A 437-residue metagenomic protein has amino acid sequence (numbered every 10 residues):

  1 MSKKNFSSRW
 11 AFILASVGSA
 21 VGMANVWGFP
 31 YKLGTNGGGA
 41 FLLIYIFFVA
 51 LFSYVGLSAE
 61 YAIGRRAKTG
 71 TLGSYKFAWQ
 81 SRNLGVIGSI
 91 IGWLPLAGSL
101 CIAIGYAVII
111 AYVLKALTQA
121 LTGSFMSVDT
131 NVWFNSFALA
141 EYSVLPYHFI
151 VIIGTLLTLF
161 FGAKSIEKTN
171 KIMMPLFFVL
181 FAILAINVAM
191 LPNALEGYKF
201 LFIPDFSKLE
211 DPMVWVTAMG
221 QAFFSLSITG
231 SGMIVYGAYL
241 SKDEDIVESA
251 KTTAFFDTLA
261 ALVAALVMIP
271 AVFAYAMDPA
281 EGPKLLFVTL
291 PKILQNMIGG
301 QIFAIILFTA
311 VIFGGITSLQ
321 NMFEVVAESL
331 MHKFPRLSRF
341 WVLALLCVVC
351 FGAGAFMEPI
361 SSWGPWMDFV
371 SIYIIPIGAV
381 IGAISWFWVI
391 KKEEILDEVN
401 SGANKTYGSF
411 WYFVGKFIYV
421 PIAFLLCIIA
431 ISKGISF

Functional and structural regions predicted by a protein language model:
M1-G28, G56-Y61, R65-A78, R82-I90 (+2 more regions): Membrane-interface "cap" regions at the ends of multi-pass membrane proteins
S2, F6, W10, E167 (+2 more regions): Membrane-embedded translocation segments of transport machinery
K3, I109-L139, Y239-E244, E248 (+3 more regions): Helix-loop-helix connectors at the membrane interface of multi-pass transporters/channels
K3-K4, K32-N36, R66-L94, A107-A163 (+5 more regions): Inter-helical loop and helix-membrane interface segments of multi-pass membrane transporters/permeases
N5, A11-I13, S19, V144-P146 (+5 more regions): Loop-to-transmembrane helix boundary motifs in multi-pass membrane proteins
S8-F48, L159, S231-G232, G237 (+5 more regions): Transmembrane helix-boundary motif of multi-pass solute transporters/channels
Y31-Y45, A62-G70, S165-M173, E248 (+6 more regions): Transmembrane helix-loop boundary segments of multi-pass membrane transporters
I91-L96, A140, F323, A327 (+3 more regions): C-terminal membrane-solvent junction of multi-pass transporters and transport-like membrane proteins
